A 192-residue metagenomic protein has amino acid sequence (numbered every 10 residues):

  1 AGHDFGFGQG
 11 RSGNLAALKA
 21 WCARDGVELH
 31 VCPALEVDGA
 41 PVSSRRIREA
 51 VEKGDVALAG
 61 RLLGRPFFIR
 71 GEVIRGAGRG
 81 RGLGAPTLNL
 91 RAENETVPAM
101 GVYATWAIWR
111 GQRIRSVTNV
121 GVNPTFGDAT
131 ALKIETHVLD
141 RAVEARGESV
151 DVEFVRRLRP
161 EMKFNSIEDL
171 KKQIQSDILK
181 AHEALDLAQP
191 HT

Functional and structural regions predicted by a protein language model:
A1-G10: Acidic beta-strand-to-loop metal/phosphate-binding motif
D4, P41-V42, M162: A short acidic, helix-capping loop that chelates divalent metal ions and anchors anionic groups
R11-L18: Charged helix-capping and loop-helix junction motifs
A20-V122: Glycine-rich, Lys/Arg-enriched anion-binding loops that position phosphate/diphosphate groups for phosphoryl
G76-T192: Phosphate/ribose-recognition catalytic cores of enzymes acting on nucleotide-derived substrates
